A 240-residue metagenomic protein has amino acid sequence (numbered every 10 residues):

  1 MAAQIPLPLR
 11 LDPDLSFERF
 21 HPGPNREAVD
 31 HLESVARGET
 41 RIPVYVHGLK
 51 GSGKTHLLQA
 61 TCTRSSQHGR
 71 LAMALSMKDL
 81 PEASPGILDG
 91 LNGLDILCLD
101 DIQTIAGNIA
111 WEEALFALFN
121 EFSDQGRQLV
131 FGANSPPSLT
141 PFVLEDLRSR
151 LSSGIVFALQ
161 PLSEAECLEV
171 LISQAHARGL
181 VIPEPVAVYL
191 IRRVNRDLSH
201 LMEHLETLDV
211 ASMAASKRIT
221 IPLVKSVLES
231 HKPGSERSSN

Functional and structural regions predicted by a protein language model:
M1-S34, M213-N240: A short, basic N-terminal segment
T40-L58: Walker A/P-loop nucleotide-binding motif
Q67-I96: AAA+/P-loop NTPase substrate/partner-engagement loops
G86-F131: Conserved nucleotide-sensing/catalytic segment adjacent to the nucleotide-binding pocket in NTP-handling enzymes
P137-S152: Short regulatory helix/loop adjacent to the ATP-binding pocket of P-loop NTPases
G154, L168-V181: Conserved AAA+ ATPase "sensor/coupling" helix adjacent to the nucleotide-binding pocket
G154-E166: Conserved AAA+ ATPase "SRH/arginine-finger" region at the nucleotide-binding site
V188-R192, S199-M213: C-terminal helical "lid" of AAA+/P-loop NTPase domains
